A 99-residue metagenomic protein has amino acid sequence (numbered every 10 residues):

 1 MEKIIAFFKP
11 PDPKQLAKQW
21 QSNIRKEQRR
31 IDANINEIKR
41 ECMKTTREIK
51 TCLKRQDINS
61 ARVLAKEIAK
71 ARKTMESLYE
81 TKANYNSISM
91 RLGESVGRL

Functional and structural regions predicted by a protein language model:
M1-L99: Extended, charge-rich alpha-helical scaffolding segments
